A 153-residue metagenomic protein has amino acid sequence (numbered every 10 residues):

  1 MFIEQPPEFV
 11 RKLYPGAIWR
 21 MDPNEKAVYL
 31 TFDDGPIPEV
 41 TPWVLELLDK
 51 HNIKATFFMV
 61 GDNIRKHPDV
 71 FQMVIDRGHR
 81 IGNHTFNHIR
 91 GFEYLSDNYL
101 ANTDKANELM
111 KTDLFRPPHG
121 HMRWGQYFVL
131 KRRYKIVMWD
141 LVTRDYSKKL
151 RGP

Functional and structural regions predicted by a protein language model:
M1-T31, P36-K50, K66: N-terminal pre-catalytic segment of deacetylase/amide-hydrolase enzymes
L13-A17, T41-P42, I64-I75, P117-Y127 (+1 more regions): Alpha-helical scaffolding within the catalytic cores of extracellular/periplasmic polymer-degrading hydrolases
R20, N83, M138-D140: Structural signal for conserved beta-strand scaffold positions within catalytic alpha/beta enzyme cores
M21-D22, V44-N52, I64-G82, V129-R133: Acidic (Asp/Glu)-rich catalytic clusters
K26-A27, H51-T56, E108-D113: Short, surface-exposed connector motifs at secondary-structure boundaries
F32-G35, D62-N63, T85, G120: Active-site metal-binding loops of divalent metal-dependent hydrolases
D33, L48, F57, I81-H84 (+3 more regions): Conserved, mostly hydrophobic/aromatic
N87-K111, H121-P153: Alpha-helical scaffold elements lining the catalytic groove of polysaccharide deacetylases
